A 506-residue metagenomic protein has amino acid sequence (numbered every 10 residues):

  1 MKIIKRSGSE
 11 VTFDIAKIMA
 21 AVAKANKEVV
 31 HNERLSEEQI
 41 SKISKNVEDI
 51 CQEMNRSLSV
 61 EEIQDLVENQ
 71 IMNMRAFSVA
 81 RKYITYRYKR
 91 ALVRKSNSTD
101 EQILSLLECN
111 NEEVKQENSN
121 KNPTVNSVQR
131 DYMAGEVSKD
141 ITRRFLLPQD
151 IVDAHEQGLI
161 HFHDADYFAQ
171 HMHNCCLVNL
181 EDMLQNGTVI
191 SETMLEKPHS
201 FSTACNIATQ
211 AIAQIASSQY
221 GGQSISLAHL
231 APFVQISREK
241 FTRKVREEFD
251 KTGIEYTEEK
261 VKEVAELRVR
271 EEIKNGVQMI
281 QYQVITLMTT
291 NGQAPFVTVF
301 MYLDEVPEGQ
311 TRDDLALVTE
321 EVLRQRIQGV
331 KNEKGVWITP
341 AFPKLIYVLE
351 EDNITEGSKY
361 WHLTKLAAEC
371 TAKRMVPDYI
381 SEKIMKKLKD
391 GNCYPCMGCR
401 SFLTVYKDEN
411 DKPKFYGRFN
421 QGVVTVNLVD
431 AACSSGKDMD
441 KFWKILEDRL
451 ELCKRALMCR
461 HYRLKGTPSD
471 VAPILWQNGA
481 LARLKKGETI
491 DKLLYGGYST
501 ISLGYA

Functional and structural regions predicted by a protein language model:
M1-N110, L494: Charged, amphipathic alpha-helical regulatory modules used for macromolecular assembly or allosteric control
K45-Q52, V297-E305, A506: Short, hydrophobic beta-strand segments
K89-V93, T99-Y498: Conserved catalytic cores of very large enzyme subunits
G496-A506: Aromatic-lined, polymer-binding surfaces characteristic of secreted/periplasmic polysaccharide-degrading enzymes
